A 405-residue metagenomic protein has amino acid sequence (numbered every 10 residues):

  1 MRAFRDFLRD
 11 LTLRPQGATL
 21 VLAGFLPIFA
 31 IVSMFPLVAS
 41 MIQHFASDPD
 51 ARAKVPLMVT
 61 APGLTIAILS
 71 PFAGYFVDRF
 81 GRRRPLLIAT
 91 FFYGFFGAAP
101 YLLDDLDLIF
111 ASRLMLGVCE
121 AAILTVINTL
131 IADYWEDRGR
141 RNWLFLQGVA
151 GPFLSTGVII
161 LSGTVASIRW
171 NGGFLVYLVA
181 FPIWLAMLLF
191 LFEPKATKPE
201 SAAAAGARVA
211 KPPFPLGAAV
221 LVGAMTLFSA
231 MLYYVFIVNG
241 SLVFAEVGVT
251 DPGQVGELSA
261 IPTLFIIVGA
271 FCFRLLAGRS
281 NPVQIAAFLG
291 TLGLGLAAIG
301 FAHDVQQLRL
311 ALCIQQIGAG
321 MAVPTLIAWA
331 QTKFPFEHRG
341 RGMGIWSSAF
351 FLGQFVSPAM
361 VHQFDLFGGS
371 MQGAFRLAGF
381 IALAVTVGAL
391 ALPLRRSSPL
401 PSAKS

Functional and structural regions predicted by a protein language model:
F35, A218-A260: Extracytoplasmic gate region of multi-pass secondary transporters
L37-A67: Extracellular/periplasmic helix-loop-helix junction of adjacent transmembrane segments in MFS-like secondary
L57-G74, A260-C272: Central cavity-lining transmembrane alpha-helices of secondary-active solute carriers, predominantly the Major
A67-D105: Conserved MFS/SLC helix-loop-helix module at the cytosolic interface between two early adjacent transmembrane helices
L69-G81, G269-N281, D365: Helix-to-loop junctions at the C-terminal end of transmembrane segments in multipass secondary transporters
L106, S112-G151: Cytoplasmic helix-loop-helix junction between adjacent transmembrane helices in 12-TM secondary transporters
D137-G139, L146-F192: Helix-loop-helix hairpin linking two adjacent transmembrane segments in secondary transporters
Q331-G369: A late C-terminal transmembrane helix in Major Facilitator Superfamily
